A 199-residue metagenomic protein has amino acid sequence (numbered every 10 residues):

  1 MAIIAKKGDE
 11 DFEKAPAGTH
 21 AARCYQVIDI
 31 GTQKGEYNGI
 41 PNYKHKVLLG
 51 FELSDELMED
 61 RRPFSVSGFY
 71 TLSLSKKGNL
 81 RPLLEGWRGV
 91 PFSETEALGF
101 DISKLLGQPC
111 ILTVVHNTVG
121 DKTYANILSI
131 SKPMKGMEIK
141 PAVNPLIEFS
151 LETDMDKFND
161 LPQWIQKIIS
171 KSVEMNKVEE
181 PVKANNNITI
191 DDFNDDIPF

Functional and structural regions predicted by a protein language model:
M1-F199: Short beta-rich binding modules
